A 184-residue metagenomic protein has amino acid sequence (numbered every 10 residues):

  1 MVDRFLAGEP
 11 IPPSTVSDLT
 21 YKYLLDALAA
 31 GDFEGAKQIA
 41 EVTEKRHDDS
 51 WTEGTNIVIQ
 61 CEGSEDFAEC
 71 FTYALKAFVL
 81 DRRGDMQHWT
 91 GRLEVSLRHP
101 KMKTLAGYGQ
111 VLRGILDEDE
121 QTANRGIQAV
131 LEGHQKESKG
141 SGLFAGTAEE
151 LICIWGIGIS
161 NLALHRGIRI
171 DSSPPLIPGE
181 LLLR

Functional and structural regions predicted by a protein language model:
M1-G133: Eukaryote-skewed repeat-based solenoidal scaffolds used as protein-protein interaction platforms, primarily
K101-E120, N124-G133, K139-R184: Terminal, non-catalytic domain-edge segments
